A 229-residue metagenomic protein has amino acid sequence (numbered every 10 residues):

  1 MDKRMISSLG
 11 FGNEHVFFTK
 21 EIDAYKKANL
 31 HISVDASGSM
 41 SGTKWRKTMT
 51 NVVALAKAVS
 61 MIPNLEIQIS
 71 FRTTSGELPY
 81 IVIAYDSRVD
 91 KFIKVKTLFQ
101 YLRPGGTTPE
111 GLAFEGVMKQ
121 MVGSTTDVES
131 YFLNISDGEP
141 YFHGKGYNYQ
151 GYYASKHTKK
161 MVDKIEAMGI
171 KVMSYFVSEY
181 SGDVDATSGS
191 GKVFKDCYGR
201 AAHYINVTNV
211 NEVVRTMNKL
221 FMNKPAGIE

Functional and structural regions predicted by a protein language model:
M1-E229: Acidic, glycine-rich A-domain
